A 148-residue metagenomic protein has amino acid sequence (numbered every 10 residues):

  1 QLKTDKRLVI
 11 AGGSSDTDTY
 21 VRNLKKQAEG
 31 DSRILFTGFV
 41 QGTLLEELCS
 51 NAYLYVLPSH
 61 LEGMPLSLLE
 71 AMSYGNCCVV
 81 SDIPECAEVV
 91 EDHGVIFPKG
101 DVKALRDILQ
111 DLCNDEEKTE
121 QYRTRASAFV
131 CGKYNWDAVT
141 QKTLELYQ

Functional and structural regions predicted by a protein language model:
V21-V40: Nucleotide-activated donor-binding/catalytic signature segment of Leloir-type glycosyltransferases, i.e., the conserved
F39-V40, E47-A52: Short alpha-helical donor nucleotide-sugar binding micro-motif in glycosyltransferases
L44, Y55-V56: A short hydrophobic beta-strand element within the catalytic core of glycosyltransferases that build diverse glycans
H60: Aromatic "clamp/platform" in nucleotide-sugar-dependent glycosyltransferases that forms part of the donor/acceptor
C77-V80: Short hydrophobic beta-strand element within catalytic cores of glycosyltransferases and related nucleotide-activated
I83-I96: Short acidic/histidine- and often glycine-rich active-site loop of Leloir-type glycosyltransferases that engages
V95-V102, D111-E116: Conserved acidic donor-binding segment of nucleotide-sugar-dependent glycosyltransferases
E117-Y147: A charged, aromatic-enriched C-terminal amphipathic alpha-helix characteristic of glycosyltransferases across folds
